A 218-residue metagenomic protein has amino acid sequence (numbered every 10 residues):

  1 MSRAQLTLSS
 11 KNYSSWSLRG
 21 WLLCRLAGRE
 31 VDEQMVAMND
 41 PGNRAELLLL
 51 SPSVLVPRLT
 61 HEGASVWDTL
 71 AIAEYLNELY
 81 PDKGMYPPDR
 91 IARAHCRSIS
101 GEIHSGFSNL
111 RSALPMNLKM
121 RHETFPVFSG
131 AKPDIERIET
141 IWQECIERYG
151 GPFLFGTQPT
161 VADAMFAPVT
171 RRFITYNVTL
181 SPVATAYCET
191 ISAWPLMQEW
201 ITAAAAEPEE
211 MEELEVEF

Functional and structural regions predicted by a protein language model:
M1-F128: GST-like domain detector, emphasizing the conserved glutathione-binding G-site in the N-terminal thioredoxin-like
L6-L8, Q34, T157, I174-T175 (+1 more regions): Short, contiguous strand/loop micro-motifs
S15-W16, W21, W67, Y86 (+4 more regions): Tryptophan-centric aromatic hotspots in well-structured domains and transmembrane helices
Q34, T69, V183, I201-T202: Residue-level detector of family-conserved "landmark" positions at structurally sensitive sites
A37-D40, Y187, A205: Conserved beta-strand edge residues that scaffold enzyme active sites
N43-R44, S192, E210-M211: Short Asp/Glu-rich motifs
I103, F107-L196: GST-like fold's C-terminal all-alpha helical module
A204-F218: Acidic/histidine-enriched, glycine/proline-rich intrinsically disordered or flexible terminal extensions
